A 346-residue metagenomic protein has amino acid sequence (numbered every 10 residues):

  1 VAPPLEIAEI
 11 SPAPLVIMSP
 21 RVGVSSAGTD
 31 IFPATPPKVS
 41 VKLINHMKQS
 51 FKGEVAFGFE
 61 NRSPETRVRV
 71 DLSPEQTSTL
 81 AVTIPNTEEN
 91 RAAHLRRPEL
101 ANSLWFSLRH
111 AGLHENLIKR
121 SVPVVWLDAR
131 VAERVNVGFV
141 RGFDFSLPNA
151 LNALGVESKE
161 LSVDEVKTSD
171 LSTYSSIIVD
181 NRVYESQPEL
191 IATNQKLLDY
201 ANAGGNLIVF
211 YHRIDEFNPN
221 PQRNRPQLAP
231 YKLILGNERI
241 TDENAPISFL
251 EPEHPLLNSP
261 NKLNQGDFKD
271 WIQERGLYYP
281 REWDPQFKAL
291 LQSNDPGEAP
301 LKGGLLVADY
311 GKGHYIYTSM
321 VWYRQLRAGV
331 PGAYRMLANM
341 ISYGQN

Functional and structural regions predicted by a protein language model:
V1, V55-F57, N90-H114: Short, aromatic- and glycine-rich surface loops/edge beta-strands on solvent-exposed regions
S26-P36: Short, solvent-exposed loop/linker segments at the N-terminal edge of repeated beta-sheet extracellular domains
L43-M47: Asparagine-centered strand-capping/turn motif at beta-strand->loop junctions
K48-G53: Short acidic/proline- and small/hydrophobic-mixed sequence motifs that coincide with surface turns and coil-to-beta
R62-N90: Intrinsically disordered, low-complexity Pro/Gly/Ser/Thr-rich segments with frequent PxxP/GP/PP motifs and embedded
L100-D180, Y211-N218, K232-I234, R239 (+2 more regions): Aromatic-Pro/Gly-enriched surface loop or interdomain linker that acts as a lid/target-recognition segment
R182-K269, T318, A338: A glycine-rich, often tryptophan-bearing local segment used as a flexible ligand/cofactor-contacting loop or short
N237-V330, R335, Q345: Catalytic beta-strand/loop cores that center a nucleophilic Ser/Cys/Thr and support acyl-enzyme chemistry
